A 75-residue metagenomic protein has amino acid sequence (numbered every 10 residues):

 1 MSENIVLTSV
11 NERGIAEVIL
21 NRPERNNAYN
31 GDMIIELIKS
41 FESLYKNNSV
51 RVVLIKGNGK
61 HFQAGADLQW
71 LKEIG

Functional and structural regions predicted by a protein language model:
M1-N58, K72-E73: Conserved CoA-thioester-binding segment of acyl-CoA-metabolizing enzymes
G59-A64: Short, active-site-adjacent cap segments at secondary-structure transitions
G65-G75: Short, flexible, mixed-charge acidic loops at enzyme active sites
